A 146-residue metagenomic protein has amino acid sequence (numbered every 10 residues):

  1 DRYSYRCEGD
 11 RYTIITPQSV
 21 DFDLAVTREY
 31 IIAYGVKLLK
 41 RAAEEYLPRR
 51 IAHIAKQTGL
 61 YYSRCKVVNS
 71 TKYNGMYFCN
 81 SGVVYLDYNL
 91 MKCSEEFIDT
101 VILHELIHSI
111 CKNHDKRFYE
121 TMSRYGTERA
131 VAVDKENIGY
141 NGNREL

Functional and structural regions predicted by a protein language model:
D1-T100, S109-L146: Active-site-proximal or metal-binding-adjacent scaffold patches in catalytic folds
E105: Walker B catalytic acidic pair
